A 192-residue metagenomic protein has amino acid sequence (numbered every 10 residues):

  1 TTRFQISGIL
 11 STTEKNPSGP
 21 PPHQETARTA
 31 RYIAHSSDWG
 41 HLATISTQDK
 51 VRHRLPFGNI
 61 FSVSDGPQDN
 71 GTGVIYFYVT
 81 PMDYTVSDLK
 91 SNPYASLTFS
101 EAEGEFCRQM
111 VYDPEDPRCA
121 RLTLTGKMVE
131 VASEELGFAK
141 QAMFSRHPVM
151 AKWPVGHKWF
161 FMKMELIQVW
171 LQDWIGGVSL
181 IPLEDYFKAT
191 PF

Functional and structural regions predicted by a protein language model:
T1-F192: Binding-site signature for planar aromatic cofactors or substrates
